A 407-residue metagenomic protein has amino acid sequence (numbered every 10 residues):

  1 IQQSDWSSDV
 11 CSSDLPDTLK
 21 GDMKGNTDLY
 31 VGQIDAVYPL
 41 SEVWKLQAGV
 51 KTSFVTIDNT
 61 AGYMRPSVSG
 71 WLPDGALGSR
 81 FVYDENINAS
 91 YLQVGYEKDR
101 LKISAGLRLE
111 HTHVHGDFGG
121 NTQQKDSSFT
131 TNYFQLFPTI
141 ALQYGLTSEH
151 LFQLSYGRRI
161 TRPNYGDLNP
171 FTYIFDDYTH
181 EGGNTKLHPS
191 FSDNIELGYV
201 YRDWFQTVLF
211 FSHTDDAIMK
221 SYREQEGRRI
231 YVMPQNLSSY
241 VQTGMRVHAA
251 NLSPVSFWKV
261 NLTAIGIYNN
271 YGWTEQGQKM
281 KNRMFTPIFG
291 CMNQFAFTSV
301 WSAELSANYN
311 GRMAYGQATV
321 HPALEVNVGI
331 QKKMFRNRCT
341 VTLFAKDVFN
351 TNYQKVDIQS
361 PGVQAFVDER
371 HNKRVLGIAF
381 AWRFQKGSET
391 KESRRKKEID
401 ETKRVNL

Functional and structural regions predicted by a protein language model:
I1-C11: Single conserved hydrophobic/aromatic residue that forms the stacking wall/gate of nucleotide- or nucleobase-binding
K20, L29-Q33, G75-S79, N184 (+4 more regions): Outer membrane beta-barrel strand-and-loop segments of large Gram-negative receptors, especially TonB-dependent
G32-Y38, S90-Y96, I140-Y144, I195-Y201 (+6 more regions): Residues on the lipid-exposed face of transmembrane beta-strands in outer-membrane beta-barrel proteins
V43-L46, R100-I103, E149-F152, D203-T207 (+5 more regions): Repeated loop/turn-to-beta-strand initiation elements of outer-membrane beta-barrel proteins
T52-T56, K98-R100, L109-H115, Y156-R162 (+8 more regions): Transmembrane beta-strands of outer-membrane beta-barrel pores
S79-N86, T131, I160-L209, H213 (+2 more regions): Outer-membrane beta-barrel signature, preferentially recognizing the C-terminal barrel domain of Gram-negative
N86-S128, Y133-T139, F257-Y268, I288-R312: Surface-exposed extracellular loop regions of Gram-negative outer-membrane beta-barrel proteins
M284-L407: Conserved C-terminal beta-signal and adjacent last beta-strands/turns of outer-membrane beta-barrel proteins
